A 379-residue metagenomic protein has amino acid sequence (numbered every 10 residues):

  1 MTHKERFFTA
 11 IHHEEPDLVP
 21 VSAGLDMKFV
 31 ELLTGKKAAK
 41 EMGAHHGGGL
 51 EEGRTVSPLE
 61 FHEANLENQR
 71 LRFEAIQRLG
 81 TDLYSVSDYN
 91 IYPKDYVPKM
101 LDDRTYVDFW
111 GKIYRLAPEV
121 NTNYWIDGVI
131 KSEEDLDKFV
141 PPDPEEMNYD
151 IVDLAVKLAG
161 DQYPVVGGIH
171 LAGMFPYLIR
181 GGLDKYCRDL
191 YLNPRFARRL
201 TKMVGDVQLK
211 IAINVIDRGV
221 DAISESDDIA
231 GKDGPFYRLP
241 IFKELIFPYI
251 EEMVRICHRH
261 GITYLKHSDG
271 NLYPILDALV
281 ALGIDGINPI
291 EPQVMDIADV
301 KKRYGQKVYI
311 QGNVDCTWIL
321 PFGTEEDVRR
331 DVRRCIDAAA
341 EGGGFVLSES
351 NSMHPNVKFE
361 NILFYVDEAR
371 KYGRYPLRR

Functional and structural regions predicted by a protein language model:
M1-N65, V107-D108, I113-T122, I130-R379: Active-site loop segments of alpha/beta catalytic cores
H13-E14, R78-L79, N90: Acidic, polar-rich N-terminal leader regions of halophilic archaeal proteins
N68-S87, R218: Catalytic domains of carbohydrate-active enzymes, especially glycoside hydrolases
R72, D103, I297: Generic structural marker for isolated residues within well-ordered, non-membrane alpha-helices of soluble domains
F73-E74, N90-P93, C335: Short linear loop/turn motifs
D88-T105: Short acidic, Pro/Gly- and aromatic-enriched capping/linker segments at domain boundaries
